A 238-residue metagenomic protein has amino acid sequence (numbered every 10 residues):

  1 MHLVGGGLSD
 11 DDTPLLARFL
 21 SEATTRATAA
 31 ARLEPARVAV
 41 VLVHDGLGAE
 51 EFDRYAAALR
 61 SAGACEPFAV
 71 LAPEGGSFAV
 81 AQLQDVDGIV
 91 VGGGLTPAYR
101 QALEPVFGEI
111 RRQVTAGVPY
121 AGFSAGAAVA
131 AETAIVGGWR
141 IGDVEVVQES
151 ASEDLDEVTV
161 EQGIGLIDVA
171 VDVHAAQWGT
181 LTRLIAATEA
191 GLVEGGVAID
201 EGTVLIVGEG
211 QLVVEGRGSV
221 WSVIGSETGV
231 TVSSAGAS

Functional and structural regions predicted by a protein language model:
M1-L33, V40-D53, A57, S61 (+2 more regions): C-terminal and late-domain segments of enzyme folds
D11, Y99-R100, A131, G138: Glycine/Thr-rich phosphate-binding loops of Rossmann-like dinucleotide-binding domains
R37, D87-G88: Structural motif
C65-V80: A short, well-structured beta->alpha microelement
L83-Q84, V114: A short, aliphatic-rich alpha-helical micro-motif
V90-G92, V114-I135: Catalytic nucleophile loop
V91-P97, V169-V171: Short, basic, glycine/proline-bearing loop/turn elements
T96-P105: Glycine/threonine-rich flexible loop motifs
